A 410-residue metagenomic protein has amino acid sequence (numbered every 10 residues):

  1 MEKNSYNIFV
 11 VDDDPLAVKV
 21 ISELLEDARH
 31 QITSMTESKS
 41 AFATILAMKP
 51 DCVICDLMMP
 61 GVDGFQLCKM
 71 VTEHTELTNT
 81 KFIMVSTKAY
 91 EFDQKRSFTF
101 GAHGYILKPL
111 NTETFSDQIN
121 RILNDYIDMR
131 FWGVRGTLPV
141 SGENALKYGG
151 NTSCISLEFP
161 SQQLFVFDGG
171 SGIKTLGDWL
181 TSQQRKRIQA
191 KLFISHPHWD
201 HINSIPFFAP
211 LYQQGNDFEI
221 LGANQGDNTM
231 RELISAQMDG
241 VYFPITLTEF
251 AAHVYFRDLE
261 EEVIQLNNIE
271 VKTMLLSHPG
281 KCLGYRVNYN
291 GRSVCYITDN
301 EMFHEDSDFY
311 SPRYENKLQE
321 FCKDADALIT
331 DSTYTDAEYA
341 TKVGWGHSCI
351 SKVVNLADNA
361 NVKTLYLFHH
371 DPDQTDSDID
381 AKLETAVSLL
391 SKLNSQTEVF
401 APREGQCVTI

Functional and structural regions predicted by a protein language model:
V18, P60, T78, Y90 (+2 more regions): The feature encodes the CheY-like receiver
K19-D27: Charged docking surfaces used in two-component/phosphorelay signaling
R29-T36, T44: Short hydrophobic/Thr-rich beta-strand motif most characteristic of the beta2 strand and flanking loop of CheY-like
M48-I54: Active-site beta3 strand of CheY-like receiver
N124-T298, F303-D308, L318-Q319, I379-I410: Binuclear metal-dependent hydrolase catalytic cores
F303-T397: Cap/insert and terminal regions of metallo-dependent hydrolase folds
